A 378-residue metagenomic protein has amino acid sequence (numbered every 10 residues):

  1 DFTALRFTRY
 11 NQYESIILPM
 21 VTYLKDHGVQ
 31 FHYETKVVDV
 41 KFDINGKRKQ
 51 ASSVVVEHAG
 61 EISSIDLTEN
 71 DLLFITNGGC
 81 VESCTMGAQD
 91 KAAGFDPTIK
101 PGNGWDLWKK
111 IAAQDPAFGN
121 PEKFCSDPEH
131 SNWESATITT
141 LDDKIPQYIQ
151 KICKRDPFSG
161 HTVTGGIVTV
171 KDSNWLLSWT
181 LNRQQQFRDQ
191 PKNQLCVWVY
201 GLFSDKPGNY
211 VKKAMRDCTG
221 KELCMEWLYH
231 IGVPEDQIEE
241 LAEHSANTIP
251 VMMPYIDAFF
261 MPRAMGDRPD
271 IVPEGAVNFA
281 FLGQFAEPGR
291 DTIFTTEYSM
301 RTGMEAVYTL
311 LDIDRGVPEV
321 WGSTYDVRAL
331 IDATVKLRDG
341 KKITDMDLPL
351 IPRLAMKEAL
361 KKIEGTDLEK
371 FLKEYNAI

Functional and structural regions predicted by a protein language model:
D1-L72, T76-G78, D90-K91, D96-W105: Helical element adjacent to the flavin cofactor pocket in flavoenzyme catalytic cores
D1-T8, N70-L72, N77-Y325: C-terminal segments that line or cap access tunnels to active or ligand-binding sites in enzymes and enzyme-associated
T22, M225-Y229, D270, F281 (+3 more regions): Charged/polar, solvent-exposed surface patches and flexible loops
T22-L24, Y255-R263, L330-K342: Short, charged low-complexity intrinsically disordered segments located at boundaries of structured domains
G79, C84-T85, Q284-F294, R328-A333 (+1 more regions): Short secondary-structure transition/capping segments
E122-S131, L348-I378: Long, low-complexity intrinsically disordered regulatory regions in eukaryotic signaling/cytoskeletal proteins
T309-D367: Active-site-proximal substrate-binding core of FAD-dependent oxidoreductases
